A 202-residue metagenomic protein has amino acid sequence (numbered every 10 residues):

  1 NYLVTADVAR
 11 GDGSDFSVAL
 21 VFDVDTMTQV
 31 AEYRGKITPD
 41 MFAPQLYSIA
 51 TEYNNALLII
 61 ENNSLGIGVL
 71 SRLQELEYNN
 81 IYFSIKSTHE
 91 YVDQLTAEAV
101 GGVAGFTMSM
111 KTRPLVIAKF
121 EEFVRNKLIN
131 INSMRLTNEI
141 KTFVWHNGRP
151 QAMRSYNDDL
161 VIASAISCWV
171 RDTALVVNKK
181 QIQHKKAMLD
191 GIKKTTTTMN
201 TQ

Functional and structural regions predicted by a protein language model:
N1-T88, V92-L95, M110, P114-A118 (+1 more regions): RNase H-like, metal-dependent nuclease domains and their acidic two-metal-ion catalytic environment used
L95-G102: Surface-exposed intrinsically disordered loops and tails
A104-M110: Amphipathic alpha-helical blocks and their helix-capping loop/short-beta junctions
